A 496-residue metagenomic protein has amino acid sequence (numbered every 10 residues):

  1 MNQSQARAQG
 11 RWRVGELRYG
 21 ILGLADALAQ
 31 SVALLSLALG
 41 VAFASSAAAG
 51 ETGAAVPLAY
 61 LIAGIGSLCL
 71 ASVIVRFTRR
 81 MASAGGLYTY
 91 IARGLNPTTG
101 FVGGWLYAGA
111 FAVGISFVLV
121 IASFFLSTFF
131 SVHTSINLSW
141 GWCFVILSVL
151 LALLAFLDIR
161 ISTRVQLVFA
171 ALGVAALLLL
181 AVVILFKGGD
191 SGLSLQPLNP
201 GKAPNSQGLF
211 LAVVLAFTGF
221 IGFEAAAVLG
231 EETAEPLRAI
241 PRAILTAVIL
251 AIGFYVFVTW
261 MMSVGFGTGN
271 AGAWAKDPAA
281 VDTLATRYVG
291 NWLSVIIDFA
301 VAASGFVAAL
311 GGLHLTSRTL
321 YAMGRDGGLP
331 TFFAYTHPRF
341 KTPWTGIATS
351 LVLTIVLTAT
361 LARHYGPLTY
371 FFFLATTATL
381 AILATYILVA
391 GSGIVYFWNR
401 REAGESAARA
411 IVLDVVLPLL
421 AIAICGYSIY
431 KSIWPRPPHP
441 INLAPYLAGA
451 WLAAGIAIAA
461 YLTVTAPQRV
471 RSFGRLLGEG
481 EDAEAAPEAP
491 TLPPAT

Functional and structural regions predicted by a protein language model:
M1-A55, S67-L68, S72, P197 (+1 more regions): Membrane-interface "cap" regions at the ends of multi-pass membrane proteins
R13-R18, V56-P57, V132-S139, L167-D298: Helix-loop-helix junctions that connect adjacent transmembrane segments in multi-pass membrane transporters
E16-R18, V165, F169, F333-K341 (+1 more regions): C-terminal membrane-solvent junction of multi-pass transporters and transport-like membrane proteins
V41-A47, E51, L154-R160, W292-L293 (+3 more regions): Transmembrane helix-loop junctions in multi-pass membrane proteins
A47-G50, A59, L68-S148, L153-F156 (+3 more regions): Hydrophobic transmembrane alpha-helices that form the core helical bundles of multi-pass secondary transporters
T89-Y90, N96, T128-H133, A243-L313 (+1 more regions): TM-loop-TM module centered on a large, flexible mid-protein loop between adjacent transmembrane helices in multi-pass
W140-D190, I244-V248, A381-A384, N399-R400 (+3 more regions): Membrane-interface loop-to-helix entry segments
T376-I382, R409-T496: A generic transmembrane alpha-helix motif of multi-pass inner-membrane proteins
